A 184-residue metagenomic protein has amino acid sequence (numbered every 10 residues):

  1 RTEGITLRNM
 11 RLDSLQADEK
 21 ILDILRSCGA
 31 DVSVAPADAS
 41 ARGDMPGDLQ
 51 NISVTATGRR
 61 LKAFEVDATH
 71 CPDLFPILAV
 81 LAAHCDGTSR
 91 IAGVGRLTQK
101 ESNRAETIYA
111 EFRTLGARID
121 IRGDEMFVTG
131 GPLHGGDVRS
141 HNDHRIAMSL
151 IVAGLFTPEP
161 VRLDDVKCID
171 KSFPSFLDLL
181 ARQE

Functional and structural regions predicted by a protein language model:
R1-E184: Short, structured segments at the rim of ligand-binding sites
